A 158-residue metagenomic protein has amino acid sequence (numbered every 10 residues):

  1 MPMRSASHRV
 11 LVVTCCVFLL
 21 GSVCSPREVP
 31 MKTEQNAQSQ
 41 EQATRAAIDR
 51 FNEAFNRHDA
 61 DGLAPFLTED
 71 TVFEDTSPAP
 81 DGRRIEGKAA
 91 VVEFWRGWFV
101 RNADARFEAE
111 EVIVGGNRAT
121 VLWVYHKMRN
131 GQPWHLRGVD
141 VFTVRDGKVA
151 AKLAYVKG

Functional and structural regions predicted by a protein language model:
P2-V13: Bacterial N-terminal signal peptides that target proteins for export
V12-S22: Bacterial N-terminal signal peptides
C24-E69, K88: Short, low-complexity N-terminal intrinsically disordered segments enriched in polar/charged residues
V29, H135-G158: Short beta-strand edge/turn micro-motifs at domain boundaries
E41, A60-G115: A solvent-exposed, acidic/Ser-Thr-rich amphipathic alpha-helical stretch
F51, G62-L63, T71, G87 (+5 more regions): Hydrophobic pocket/interface hotspot
F107-V112, V124-Y125, R137-F142: Hydrophobic/aromatic beta-strand elements that line small-molecule binding cavities or substrate pockets in beta-rich
K127-H135: Short, cysteine-centered beta-strand-loop-beta hairpins and adjacent loop/turn segments enriched in charged/polar
